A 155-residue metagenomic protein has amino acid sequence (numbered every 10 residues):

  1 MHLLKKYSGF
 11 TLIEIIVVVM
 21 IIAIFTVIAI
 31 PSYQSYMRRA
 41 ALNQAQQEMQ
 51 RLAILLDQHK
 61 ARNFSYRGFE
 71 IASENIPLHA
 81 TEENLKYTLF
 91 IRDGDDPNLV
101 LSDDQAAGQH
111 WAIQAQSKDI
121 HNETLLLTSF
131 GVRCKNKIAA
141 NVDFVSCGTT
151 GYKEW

Functional and structural regions predicted by a protein language model:
M1-Y33: N-terminal single-pass transmembrane signal-anchor helix
M20-A23, Q46, A53: Hydrophobic beta-strand core positions in alpha/beta domains
A29, Y36, L56: Conserved alpha-helical elements of the SDR catalytic core
M37-A45: Juxtamembrane interface helices immediately C-terminal to a transmembrane segment
R39-A40, Q50, I54-S73: Alpha-helix exit/C-cap motif
R62-W155: Periplasmic/extracellular, small/polar-rich flexible segments of pilin-like filament-forming proteins
